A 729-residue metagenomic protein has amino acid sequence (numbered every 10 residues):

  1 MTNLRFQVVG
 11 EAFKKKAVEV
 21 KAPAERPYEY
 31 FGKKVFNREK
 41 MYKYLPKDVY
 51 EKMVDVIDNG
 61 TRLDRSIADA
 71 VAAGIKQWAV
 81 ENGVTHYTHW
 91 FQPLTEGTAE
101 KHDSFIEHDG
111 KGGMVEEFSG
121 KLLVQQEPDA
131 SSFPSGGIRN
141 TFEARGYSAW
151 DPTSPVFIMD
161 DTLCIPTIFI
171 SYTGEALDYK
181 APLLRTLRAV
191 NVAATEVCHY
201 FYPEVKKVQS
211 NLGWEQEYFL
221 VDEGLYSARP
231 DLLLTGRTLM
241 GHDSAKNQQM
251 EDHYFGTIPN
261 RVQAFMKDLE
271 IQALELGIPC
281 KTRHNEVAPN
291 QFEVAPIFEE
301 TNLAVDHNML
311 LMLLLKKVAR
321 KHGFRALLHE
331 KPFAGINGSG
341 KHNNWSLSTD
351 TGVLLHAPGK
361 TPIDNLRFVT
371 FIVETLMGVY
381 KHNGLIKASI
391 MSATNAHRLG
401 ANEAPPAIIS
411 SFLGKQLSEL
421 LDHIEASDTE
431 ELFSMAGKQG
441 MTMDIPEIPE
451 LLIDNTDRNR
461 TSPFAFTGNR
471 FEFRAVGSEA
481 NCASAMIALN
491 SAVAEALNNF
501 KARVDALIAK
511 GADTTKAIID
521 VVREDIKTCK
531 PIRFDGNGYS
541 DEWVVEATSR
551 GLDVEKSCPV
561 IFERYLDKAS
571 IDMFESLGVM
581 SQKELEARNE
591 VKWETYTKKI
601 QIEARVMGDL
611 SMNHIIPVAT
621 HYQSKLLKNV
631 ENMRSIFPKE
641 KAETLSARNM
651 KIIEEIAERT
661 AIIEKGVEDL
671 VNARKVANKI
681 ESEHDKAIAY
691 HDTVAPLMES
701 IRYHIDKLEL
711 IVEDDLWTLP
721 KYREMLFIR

Functional and structural regions predicted by a protein language model:
M1-A24, T141-F157: N-terminal hydrophobic targeting/anchoring segments and the immediately downstream early-domain regions of hydrolases
Q7-V9, K14-K16, V20-Y42, R188 (+2 more regions): Flexible inter-domain linker/hinge segments
Y30-F142: Active-site core of metal-dependent hydrolases
I67, F91, S119, P296-F298 (+5 more regions): Active-site proximal loops enriched in glycine and acidic residues that flank catalytic Cys/His/Asp and coordinate
I67-V71, F91-P93, K121-L122, F169 (+4 more regions): Active-site-proximal loop/turn and secondary-structure-junction residues that shape catalytic pockets, frequently
E96-G113, S131, R229, G236-T238 (+4 more regions): Short linear, low-complexity motifs centered on an aromatic residue
E143-L328, N337-G340, L347-E590: Glycine-rich, acidic/polar active-site loops that bind/position phosphate-bearing ligands
D525-R729: C-terminal amphipathic alpha-helical interaction region
